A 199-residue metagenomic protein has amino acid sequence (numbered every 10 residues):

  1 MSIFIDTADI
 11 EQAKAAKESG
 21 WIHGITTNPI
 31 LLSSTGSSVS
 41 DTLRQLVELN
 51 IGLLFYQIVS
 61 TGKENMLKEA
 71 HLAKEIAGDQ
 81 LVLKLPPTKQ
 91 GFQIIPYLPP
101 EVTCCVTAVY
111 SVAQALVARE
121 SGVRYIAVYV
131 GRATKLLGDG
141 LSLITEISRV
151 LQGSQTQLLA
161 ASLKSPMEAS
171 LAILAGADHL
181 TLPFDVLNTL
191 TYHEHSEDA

Functional and structural regions predicted by a protein language model:
M1-L53, V59-L67: Conserved N-terminal beta1-alpha1 strand-loop-helix module at the mouth
F4-D6, L31-S34, F55-G62, A77-T88 (+3 more regions): Catalytic beta/alpha-barrel core
E11-S19, N65-E69, I94, S111-S121 (+1 more regions): Catalytic cores of alpha/beta
W21-G24, I51, A77-D79, Y97-C105 (+2 more regions): Glycine-enriched alpha-helix->loop->beta-strand junction motifs that scaffold or abut catalytic
P29-L32, A108, R124-L136, G176-S196: Glycine-rich phosphate-binding active-site loops on the catalytic face of alpha/beta enzymes
S34-S38, A113-E120, K135-S142, T189-H195: Short, charged, surface-exposed secondary-structure boundary motifs
S40-L54, G91-C104, L141-L158, A199: Alpha-helix-loop-beta-strand connector modules within alpha/beta enzyme cores
L151-A199: C-terminal alpha-helical cap/extension of soluble enzyme domains
